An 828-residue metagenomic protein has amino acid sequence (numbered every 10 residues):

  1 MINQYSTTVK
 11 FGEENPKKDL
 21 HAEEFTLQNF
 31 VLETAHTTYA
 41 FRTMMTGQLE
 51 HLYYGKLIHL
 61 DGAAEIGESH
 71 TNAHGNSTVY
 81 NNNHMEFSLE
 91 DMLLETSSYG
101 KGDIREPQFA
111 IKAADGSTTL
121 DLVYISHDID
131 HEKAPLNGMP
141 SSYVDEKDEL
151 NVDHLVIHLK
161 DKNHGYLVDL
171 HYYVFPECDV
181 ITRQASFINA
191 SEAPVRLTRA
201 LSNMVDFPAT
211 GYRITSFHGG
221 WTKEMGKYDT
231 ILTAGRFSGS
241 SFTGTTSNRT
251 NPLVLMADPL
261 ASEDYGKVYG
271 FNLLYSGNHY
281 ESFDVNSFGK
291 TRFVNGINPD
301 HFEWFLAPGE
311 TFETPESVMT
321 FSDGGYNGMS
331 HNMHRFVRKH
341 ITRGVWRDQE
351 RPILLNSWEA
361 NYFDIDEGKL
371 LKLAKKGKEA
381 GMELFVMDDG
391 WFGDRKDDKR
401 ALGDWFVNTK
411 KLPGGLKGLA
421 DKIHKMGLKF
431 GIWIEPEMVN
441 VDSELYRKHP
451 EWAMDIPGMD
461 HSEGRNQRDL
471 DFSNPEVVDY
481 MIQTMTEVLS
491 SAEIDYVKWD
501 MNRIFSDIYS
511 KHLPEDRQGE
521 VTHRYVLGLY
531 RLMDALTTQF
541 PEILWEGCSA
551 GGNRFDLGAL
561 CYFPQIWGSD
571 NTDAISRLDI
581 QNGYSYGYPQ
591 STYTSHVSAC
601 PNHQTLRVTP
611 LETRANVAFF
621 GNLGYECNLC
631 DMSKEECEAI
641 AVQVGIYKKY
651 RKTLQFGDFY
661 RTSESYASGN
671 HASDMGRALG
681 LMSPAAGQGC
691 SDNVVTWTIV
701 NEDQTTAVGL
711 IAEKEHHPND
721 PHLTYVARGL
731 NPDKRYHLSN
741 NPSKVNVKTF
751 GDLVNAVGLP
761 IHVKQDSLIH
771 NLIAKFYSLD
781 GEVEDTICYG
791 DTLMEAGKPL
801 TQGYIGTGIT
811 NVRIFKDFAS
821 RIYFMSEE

Functional and structural regions predicted by a protein language model:
Y5-G12, L27-A40, L49-D284, D300 (+1 more regions): Polysaccharide-binding surfaces and accessory modules of carbohydrate-active proteins
H36, A185, G309, L355 (+8 more regions): Conserved, mostly hydrophobic/aromatic
H36, V254-L255, A672-P732: Carbohydrate-binding surface patches
S88-G138, L260-S282, T320-V345, M382-D389 (+3 more regions): Glycine-rich, aromatic-flanked loop segments that form ligand/cofactor-binding clefts across common enzyme folds
I111, S117-S126, W304-D323, D817-S826: Short Pro-Gly-centered flexible turn/kink motifs
W346-Q483, Y496: Aromatic-lined carbohydrate-binding/catalytic grooves of carbohydrate-active enzymes
N440-D479, H523-D631: Glycan-recognition surfaces
E715-E828: C-terminal beta-sandwich/jelly-roll accessory domains of carbohydrate-active enzymes
